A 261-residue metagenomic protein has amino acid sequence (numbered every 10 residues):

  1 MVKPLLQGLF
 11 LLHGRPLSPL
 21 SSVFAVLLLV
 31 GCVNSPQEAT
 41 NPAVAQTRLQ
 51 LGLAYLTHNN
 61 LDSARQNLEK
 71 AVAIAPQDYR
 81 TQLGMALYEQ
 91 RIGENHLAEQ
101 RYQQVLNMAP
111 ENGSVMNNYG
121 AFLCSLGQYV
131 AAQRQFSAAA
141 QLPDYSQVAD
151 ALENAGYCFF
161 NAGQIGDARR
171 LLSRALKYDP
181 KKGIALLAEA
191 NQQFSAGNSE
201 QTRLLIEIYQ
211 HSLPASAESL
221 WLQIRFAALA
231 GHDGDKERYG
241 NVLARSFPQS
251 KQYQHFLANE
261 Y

Functional and structural regions predicted by a protein language model:
L29-T47: Bacterial Sec signal peptide processing site at the extreme N-terminus
T57, R91-I92, S125-L126, N161 (+2 more regions): Register position in tetratricopeptide repeats
I74, M108, L142-D144, Y178 (+2 more regions): Structural marker of alpha-solenoid helical repeat scaffolds
H211-Y261: Terminal, low-structured helical/coil segments at or just beyond the last alpha-helical repeat
